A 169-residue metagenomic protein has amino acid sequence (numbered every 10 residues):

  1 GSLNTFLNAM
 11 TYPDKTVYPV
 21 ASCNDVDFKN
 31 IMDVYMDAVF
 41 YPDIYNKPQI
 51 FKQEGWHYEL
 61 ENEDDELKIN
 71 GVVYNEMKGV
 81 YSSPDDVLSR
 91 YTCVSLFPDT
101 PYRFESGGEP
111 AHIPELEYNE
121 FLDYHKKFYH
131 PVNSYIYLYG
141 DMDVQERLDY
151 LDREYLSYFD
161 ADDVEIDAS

Functional and structural regions predicted by a protein language model:
G1-S169: Charge-rich, well-structured scaffold segments of protease-associated domains
